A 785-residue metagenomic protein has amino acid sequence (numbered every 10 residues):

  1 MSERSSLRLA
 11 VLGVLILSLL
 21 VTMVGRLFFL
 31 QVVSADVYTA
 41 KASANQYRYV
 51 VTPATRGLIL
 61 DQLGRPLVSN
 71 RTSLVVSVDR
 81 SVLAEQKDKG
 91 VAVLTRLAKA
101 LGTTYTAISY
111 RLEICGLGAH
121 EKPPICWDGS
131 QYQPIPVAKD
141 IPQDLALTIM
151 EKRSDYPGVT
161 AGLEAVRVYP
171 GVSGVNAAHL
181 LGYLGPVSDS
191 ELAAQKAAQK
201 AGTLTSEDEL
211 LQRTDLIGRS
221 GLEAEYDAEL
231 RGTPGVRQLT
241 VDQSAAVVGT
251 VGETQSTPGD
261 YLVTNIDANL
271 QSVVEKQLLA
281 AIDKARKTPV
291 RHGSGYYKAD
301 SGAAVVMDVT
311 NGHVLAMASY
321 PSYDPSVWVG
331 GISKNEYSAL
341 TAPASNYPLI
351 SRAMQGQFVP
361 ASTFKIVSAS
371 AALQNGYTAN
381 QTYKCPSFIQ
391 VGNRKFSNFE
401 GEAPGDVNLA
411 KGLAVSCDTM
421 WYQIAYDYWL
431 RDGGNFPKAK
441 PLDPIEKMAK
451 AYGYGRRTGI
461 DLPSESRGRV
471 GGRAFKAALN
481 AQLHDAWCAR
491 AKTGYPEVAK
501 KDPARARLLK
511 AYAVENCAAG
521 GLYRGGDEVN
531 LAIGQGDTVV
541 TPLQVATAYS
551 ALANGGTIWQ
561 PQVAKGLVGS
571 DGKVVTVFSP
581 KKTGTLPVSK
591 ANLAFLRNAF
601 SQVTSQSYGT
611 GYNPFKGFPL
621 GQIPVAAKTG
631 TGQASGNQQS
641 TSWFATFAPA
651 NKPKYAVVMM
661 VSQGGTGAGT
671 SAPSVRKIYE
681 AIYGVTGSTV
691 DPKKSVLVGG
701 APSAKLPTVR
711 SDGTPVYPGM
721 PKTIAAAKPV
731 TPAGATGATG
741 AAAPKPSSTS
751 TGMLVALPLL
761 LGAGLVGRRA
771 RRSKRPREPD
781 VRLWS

Functional and structural regions predicted by a protein language model:
M1-Q255, K284-A303, V309, I424-A425 (+5 more regions): Membrane-proximal periplasmic segments of bacterial cell-envelope enzymes, especially penicillin-binding proteins
L74, V241-E253, I266, G302-V305 (+4 more regions): Beta-lactam-recognizing serine transpeptidase/beta-lactamase-like catalytic domain environment
L74, V91-K99, K139, L147 (+21 more regions): Solvent-exposed, polar/charged alpha-helical surfaces in well-ordered, non-transmembrane soluble domains, broadly
A107-E121, V166, V290-T310, P386 (+3 more regions): Acidic/histidine-enriched alpha-helical segments
N269-S301, S322, S326: Beta-lactamase-like hydrolase cores
V574-T576, P580-K582, A672-T731: Short, gly/Ser/Thr-rich active-site loops of penicillin-recognizing serine hydrolases
P732-V755: Extracellular Ser/Thr-rich, low-complexity/disordered mucin-like segments
L761-S785: C-terminal membrane-anchoring or membrane-association module
